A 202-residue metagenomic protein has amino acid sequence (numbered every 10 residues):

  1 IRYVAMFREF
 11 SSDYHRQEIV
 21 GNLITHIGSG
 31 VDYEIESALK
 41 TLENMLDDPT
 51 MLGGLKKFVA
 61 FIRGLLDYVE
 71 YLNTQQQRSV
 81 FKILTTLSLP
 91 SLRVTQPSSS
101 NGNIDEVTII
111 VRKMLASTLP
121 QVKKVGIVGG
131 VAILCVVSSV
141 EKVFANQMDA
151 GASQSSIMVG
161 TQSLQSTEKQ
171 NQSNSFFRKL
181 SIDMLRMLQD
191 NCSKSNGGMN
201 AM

Functional and structural regions predicted by a protein language model:
R2, Q17-H26, K40-T41, V59-Y68 (+3 more regions): Alpha-helical solenoid scaffolds in eukaryotic proteins
Y3-R8, I27, A38-T50, V69 (+4 more regions): Hydrophobic residues within the alpha-helices of tandem HEAT/HEAT-like
R8-Q17, V31-I35, D47-F58, N73 (+3 more regions): Flexible loop/turn segments at the boundaries of HEAT repeats in alpha-solenoid HEAT proteins
F10-S11, N22-E36, P49-G53, G64-R78 (+4 more regions): Short coil/turn segments at helix-helix junctions and helix-capping linkers within large alpha-helical proteins
N22, K40-N44, A60, I127-V136 (+1 more regions): Amphipathic alpha-helical scaffolding segments
V31, A60-L65, E106-V107, L119 (+1 more regions): Alpha-helical scaffold repeats of the Armadillo/HEAT/TPR superfamily
K56, L115, P120, G130-L134 (+2 more regions): Generic detector of bulky aromatic hydrophobic side chains
